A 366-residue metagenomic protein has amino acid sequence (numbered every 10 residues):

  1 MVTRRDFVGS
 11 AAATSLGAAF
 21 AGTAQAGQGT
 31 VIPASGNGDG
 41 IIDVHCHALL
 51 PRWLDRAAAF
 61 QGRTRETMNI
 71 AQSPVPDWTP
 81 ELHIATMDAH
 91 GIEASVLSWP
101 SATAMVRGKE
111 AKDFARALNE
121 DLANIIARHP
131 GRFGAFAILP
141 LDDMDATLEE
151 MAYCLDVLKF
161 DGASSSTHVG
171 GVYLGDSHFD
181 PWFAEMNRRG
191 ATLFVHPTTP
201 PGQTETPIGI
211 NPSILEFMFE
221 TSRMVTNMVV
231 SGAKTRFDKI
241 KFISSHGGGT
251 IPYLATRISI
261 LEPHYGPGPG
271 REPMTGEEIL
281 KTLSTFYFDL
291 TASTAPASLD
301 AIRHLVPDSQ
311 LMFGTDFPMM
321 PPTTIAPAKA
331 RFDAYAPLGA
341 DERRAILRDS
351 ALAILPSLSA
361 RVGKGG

Functional and structural regions predicted by a protein language model:
V2-G40, V44, L50-A94, E120-R128 (+4 more regions): Mid-to-C-terminal alpha-helical segments outside catalytic/metal-binding sites
G38, L50-W78, P200-T221, I258-T285: Active-site gating loops and adjacent loop-to-helix segments of metal-dependent hydrolytic enzymes
I42-C46, S95-L97, G134-A137, A163-S165 (+4 more regions): Hydrophobic faces of well-ordered beta-strands that scaffold small-molecule active sites in alpha/beta enzyme cores
H47, T198-T199, G248, P318: Catalytic metal-binding/acid-base residues of hydrolase active sites
S73-D77, A104-M105, L141-T147, G170-S177 (+3 more regions): Acidic-and-aromatic substrate-binding clefts and catalytic sites of carbohydrate-active enzymes
E93-S231, G366: Active-site gating/metal-coordination segments in enzymes
C154, M218-E220, T235, K239 (+2 more regions): Active-site-adjacent C-terminal substructures of enzyme catalytic domains
T192-V195, T199, F219-V230, K234 (+2 more regions): Conserved N-terminal glycine/acidic-rich loop preference
